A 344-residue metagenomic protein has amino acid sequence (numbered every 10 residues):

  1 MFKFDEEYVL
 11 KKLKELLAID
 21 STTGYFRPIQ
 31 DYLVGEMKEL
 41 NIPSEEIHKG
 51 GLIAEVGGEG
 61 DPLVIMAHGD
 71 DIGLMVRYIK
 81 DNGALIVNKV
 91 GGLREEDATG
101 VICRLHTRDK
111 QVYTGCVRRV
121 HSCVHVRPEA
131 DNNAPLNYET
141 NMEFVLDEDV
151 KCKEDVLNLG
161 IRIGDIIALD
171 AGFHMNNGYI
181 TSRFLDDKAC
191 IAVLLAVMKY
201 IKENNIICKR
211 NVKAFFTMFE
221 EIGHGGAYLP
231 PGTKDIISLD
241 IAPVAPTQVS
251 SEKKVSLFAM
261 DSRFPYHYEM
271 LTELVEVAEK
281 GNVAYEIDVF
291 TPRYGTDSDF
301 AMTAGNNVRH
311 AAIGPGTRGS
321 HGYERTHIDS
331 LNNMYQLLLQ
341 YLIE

Functional and structural regions predicted by a protein language model:
M1-E344: N-terminal hydrophobic/helix-forming segments and targeting peptides
